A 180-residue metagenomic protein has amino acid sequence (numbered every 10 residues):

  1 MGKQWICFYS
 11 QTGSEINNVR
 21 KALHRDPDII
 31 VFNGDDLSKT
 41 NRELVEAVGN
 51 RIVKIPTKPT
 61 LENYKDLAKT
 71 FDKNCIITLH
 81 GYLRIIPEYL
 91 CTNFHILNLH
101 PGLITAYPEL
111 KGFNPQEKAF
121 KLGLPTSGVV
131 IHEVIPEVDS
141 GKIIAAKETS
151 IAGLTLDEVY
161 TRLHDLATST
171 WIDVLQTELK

Functional and structural regions predicted by a protein language model:
M1-K180: One-carbon transfer enzymes
